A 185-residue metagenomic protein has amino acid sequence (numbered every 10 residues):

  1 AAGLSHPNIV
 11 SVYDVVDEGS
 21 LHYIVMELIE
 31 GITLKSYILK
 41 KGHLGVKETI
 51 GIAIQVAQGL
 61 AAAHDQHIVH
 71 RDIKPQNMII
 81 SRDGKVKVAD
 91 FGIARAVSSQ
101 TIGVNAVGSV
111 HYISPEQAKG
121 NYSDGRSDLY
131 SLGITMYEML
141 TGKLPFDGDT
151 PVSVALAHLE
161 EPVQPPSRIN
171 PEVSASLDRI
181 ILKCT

Functional and structural regions predicted by a protein language model:
S5-N8, L21, A106, L159: Flexible N-lobe loop architecture of eukaryotic-like protein kinase catalytic domains
V15: Activation-segment/catalytic-loop signature of the eukaryotic protein kinase fold
G19-T33, Y37: Conserved short submotifs of the Hanks-type protein kinase catalytic core that shape the nucleotide-binding pocket
I52-A53: Activation segment signature within eukaryotic-like protein kinase domains
V56-I68: Protein kinase catalytic-loop region centered on the HRD/HxD motif
I80-G84: Activation-loop N-terminal segment of eukaryotic-like protein kinases
H111-T185: C-terminal lobe helix-coil module of Hanks-type protein kinase domains
